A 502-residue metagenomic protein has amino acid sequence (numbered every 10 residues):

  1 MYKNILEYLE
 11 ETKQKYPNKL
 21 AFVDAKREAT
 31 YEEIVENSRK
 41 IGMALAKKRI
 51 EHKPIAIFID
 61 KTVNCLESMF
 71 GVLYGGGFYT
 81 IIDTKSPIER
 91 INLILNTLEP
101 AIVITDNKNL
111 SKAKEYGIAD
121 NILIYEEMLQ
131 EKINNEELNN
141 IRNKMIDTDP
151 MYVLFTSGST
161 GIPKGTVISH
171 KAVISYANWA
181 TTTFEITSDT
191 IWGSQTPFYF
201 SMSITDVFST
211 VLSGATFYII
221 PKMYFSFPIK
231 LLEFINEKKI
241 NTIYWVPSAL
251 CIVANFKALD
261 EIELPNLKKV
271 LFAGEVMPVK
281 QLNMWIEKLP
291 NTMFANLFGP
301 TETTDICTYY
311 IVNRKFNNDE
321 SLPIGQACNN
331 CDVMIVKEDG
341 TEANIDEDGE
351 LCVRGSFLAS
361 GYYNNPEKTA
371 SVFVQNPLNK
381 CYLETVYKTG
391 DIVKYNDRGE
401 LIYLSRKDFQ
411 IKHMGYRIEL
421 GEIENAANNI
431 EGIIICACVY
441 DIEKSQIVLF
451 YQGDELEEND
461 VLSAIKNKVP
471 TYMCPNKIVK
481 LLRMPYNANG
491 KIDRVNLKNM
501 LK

Functional and structural regions predicted by a protein language model:
M1-V153, I168, S175, P278-N283 (+2 more regions): AMP-binding/adenylate-forming domain of the ANL superfamily
N4-L6, I88, V103-Y116, D120-N143 (+3 more regions): AMP-dependent adenylate-forming
V23, G42, P54-F58, L66-L73 (+13 more regions): Short, well-ordered beta-strand segments
I59-T62, D83, I186, T196-S203 (+2 more regions): Conserved AMP-binding
I59-V63, T80-L95, N107-N109, A215-K238 (+4 more regions): ATP-dependent adenylate-forming carboxylate-activation enzymes
V153-T166: Conserved adenylation A10 loop of the ANL superfamily
K164-G193, S201-N241: Conserved AMP-binding/adenylation subdomain of ANL enzymes
L212-A215, I240-Y244, A254-D319, P323: Gly/Ser/Thr-rich phosphate-binding loop
